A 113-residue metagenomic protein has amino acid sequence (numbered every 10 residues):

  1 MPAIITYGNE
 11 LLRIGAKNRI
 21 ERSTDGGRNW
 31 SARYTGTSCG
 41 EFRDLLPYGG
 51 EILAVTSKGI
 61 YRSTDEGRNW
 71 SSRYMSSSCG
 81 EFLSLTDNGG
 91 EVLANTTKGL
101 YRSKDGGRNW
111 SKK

Functional and structural regions predicted by a protein language model:
M1-G26, T35, S111: An edge-strand/N-cap motif at the start of beta-rich repeat modules
M1-T6, C39-P47, C79-N88: Repeated scaffold domains used in trafficking and secretory/extracellular systems, primarily beta-propellers
G8-R13, G50-A54, G90-A94: Entry beta-strands of beta-propeller and related beta-repeat scaffolds
K17-I20, K58-Y61, K98-Y101: Loop/turn residues immediately N-terminal
S23-T24, S63-T64, S103-K104: Conserved Ser/Thr-centered positions that define the repeating blades of beta-propeller domains
Y34-T37, Y74-S77: Surface loop/turn motifs at the tips and blade-to-blade linkers of beta-strand repeat domains
K98-K113: Blade-level signature of beta-propeller repeat domains, shared across WD40, Kelch, NHL, RCC1 and BNR/Asp-box propellers
